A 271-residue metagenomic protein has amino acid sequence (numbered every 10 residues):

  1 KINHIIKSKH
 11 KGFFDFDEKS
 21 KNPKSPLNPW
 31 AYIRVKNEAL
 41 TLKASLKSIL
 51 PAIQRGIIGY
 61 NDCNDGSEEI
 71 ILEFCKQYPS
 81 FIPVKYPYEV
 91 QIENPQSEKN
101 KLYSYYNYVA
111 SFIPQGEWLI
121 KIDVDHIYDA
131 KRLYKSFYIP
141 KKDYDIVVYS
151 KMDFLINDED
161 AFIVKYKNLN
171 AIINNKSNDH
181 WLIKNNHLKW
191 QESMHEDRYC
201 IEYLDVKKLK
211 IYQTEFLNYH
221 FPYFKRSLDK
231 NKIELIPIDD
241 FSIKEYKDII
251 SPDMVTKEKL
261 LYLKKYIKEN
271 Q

Functional and structural regions predicted by a protein language model:
K1-N22, Q96-N107, H126-Q271: Catalytic-site signature of metal-activated, phosphate-bearing donor transferases, centered on the GT-A/GT-A-like
S8-P26, G66-K121: Active-site-proximal specificity loops/subdomain of glycosyltransferases
P26-K47, D62: Active-site beta-to-alpha loop of glycosyltransferases that engages the nucleotide-sugar donor
A44-S48, I70, R132-S136: A short acidic, amphipathic alpha-helical/loop segment
Q54-D65, V84-Y86: Short beta-strand/loop segment that forms part of the nucleotide-sugar
N61, I122-D123: Active-site acidic Asp-centered loop
